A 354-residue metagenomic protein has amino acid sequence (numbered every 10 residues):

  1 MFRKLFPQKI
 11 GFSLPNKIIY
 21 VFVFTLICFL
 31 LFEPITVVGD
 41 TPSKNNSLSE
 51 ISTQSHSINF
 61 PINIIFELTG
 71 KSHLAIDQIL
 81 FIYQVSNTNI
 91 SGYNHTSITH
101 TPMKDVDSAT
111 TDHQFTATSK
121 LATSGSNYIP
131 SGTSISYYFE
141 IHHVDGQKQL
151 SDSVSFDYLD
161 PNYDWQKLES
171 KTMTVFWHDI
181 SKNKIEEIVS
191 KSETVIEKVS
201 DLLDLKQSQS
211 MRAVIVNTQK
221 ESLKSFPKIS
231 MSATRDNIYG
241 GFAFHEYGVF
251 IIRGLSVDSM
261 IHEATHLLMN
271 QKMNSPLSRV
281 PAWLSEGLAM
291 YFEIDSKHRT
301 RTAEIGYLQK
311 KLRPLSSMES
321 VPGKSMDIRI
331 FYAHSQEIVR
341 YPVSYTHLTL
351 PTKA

Functional and structural regions predicted by a protein language model:
M1-L14: N-terminal secretory signal peptides that target proteins for export/translocation
F22-L31: Bacterial N-terminal signal peptides
F32-D164: Glycan-association/targeting regions that enable binding to alpha-glucans and other polysaccharides
D164-L277, P281, R299, V321 (+1 more regions): Juxtacatalytic substrate-recognition/specificity segment
M269-N270, A289, S335-V343: Alpha-helical scaffold elements that line and support the substrate/ligand-binding pocket of soluble hydrolases
R279-M318: Post-HExxH zinc-binding segment in Zn-dependent metallohydrolases
S316-S335: Catalytic-site signature segments of enzymes, centered on catalytic residues
T346-T352: Conserved small/polar residues in nucleotide/adenosyl-binding loops
